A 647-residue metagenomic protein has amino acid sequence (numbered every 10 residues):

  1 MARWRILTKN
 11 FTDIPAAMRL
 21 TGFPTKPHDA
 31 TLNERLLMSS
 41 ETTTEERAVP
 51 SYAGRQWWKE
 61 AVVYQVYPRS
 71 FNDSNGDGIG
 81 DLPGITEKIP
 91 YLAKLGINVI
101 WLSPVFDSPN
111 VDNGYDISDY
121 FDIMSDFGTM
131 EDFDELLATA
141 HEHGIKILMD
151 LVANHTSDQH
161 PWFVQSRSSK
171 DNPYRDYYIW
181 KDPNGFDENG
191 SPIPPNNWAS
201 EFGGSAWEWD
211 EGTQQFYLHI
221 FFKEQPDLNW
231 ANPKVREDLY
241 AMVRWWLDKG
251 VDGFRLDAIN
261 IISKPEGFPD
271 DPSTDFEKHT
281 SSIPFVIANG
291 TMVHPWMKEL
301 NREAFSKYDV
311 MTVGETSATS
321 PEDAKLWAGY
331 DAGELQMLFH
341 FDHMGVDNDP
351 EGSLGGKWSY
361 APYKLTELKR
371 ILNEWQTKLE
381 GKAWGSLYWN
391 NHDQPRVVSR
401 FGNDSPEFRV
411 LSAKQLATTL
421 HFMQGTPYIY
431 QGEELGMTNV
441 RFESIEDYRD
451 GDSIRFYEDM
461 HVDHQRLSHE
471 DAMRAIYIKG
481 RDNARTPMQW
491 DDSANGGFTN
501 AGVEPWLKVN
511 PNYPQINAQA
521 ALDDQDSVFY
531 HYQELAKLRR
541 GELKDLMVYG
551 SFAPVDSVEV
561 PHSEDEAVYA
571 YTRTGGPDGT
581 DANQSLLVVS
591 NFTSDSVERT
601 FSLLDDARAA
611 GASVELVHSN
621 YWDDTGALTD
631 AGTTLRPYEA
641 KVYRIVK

Functional and structural regions predicted by a protein language model:
D13-I14, P27, L604, A609: Short, intrinsically disordered, low-complexity terminal segments
A16-A17, T25-L37: Short, Lys/Arg-enriched N-terminal segments with co-localized hydrophobic residues within the first ~10-30 amino acids
E34-R35, S39-K647: Active-site and adjacent substrate-binding regions of carbohydrate-active enzymes
